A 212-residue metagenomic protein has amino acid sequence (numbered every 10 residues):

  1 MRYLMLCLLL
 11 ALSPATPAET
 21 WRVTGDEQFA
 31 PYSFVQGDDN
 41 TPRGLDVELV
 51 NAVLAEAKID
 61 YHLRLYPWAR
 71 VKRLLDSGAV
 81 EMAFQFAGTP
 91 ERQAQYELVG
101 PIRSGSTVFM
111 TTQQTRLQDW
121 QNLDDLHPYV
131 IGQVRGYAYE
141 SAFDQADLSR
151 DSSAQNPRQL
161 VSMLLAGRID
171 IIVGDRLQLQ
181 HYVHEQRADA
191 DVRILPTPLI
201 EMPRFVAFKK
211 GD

Functional and structural regions predicted by a protein language model:
M1-L4: Positively charged n-region of N-terminal signal peptides that target proteins for export
L12-A15: N-terminal signal peptide c-region/cleavage motif recognized by signal peptidases
E19-P90, A94-Q95, Q133, R150: Extracytoplasmic small-molecule ligand-binding "clamshell" domains of the periplasmic binding protein/Venus flytrap
E27, G105-V108, H184-D212: Periplasmic-binding protein-like
G44-E56, L117, H127-P128, Y137 (+1 more regions): Extended ligand-binding regions for polar small-molecule ligands
N51, H62-D125, G136-Y139, R193-L199: Acidic, polar ligand-binding/catalytic clefts
A69-E81, E97, R158-L177, E185: Short helices/loops that flank or line small-molecule/ion binding pockets
I131-A146, R176: Secondary-structure junction motif
